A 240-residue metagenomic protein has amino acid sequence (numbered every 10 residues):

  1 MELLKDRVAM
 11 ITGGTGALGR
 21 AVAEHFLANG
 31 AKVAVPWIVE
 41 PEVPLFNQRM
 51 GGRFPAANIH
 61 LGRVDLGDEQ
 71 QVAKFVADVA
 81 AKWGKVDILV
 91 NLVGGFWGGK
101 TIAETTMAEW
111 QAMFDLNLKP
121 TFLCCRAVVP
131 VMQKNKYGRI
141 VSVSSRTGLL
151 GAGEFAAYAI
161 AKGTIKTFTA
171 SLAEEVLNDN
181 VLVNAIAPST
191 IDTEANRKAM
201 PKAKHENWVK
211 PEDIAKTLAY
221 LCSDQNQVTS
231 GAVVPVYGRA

Functional and structural regions predicted by a protein language model:
V8, T15-G16: Conserved glycine-rich cofactor-binding loop
K100-I102, E109-F114: Substrate-binding pocket helix/loop in short-chain dehydrogenase/reductase
A103, L150-A156, N178, N207: Active-site loop immediately N-terminal to the catalytic Tyr-X3-Lys motif of short-chain dehydrogenase/reductase
C125, A161: Active-site helix of classical SDR
P130, A173-E175: Alpha-helical segment proximal to the catalytic Tyr-Lys
S145: Residue(s) in the substrate-gating loop at a strand-loop-helix junction that position the organic substrate next
N178, A185, T193, K202-A240: C-terminal helical subdomain
